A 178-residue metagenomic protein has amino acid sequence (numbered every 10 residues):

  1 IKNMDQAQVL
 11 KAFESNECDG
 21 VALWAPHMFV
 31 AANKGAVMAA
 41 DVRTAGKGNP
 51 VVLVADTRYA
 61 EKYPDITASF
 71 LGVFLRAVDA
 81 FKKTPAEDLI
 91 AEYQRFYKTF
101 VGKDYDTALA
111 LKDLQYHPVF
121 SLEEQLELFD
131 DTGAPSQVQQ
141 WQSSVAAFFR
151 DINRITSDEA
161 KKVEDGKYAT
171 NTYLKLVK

Functional and structural regions predicted by a protein language model:
I1-D5: Short beta-strand-to-loop elements that line the ligand-binding cleft of bilobed periplasmic-binding protein-like
A7-G102: Pocket-lining segment of extracytoplasmic ligand-binding domains
D19, F29, T44-G46, G72 (+4 more regions): Residue-level signal for the start and early helices of compact helical domains
D41, D56, S121, D165-Y173: Helix N-cap / beta->alpha transition motif
K62-I155: Secondary-structure end/capping motifs
V138-K178: Conserved C-terminal helix/tail region of periplasmic/extracytoplasmic solute-binding proteins
